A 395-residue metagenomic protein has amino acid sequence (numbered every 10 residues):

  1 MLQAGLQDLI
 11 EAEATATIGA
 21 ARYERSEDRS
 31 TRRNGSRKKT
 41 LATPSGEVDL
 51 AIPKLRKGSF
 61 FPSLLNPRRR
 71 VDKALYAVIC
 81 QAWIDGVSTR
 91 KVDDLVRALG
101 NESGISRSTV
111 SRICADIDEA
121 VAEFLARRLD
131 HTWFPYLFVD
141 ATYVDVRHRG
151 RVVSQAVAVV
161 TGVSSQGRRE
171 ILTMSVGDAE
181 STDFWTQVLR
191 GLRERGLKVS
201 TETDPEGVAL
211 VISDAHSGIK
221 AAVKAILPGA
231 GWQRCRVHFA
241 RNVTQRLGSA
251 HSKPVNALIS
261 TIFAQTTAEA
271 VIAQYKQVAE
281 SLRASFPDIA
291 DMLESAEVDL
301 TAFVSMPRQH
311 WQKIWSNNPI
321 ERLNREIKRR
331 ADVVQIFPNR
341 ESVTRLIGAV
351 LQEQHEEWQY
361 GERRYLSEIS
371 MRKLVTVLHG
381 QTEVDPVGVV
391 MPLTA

Functional and structural regions predicted by a protein language model:
M1-Q7, E11-E24, D28-G35: Subset of Sec-pathway N-terminal targeting signals
I10, K57, I79, V92 (+12 more regions): Mobile genetic element proteins and their domesticated derivatives, centered on retroelements and DNA transposons
E11-A12, A20, E202, T261-A395: Acidic/histidine-rich catalytic cores and adjacent linkers of DNA breakage/strand-transfer/modification proteins
A21, R29, V87-P135: Electropositive nucleic-acid engagement tracts
T31-D85, E102-S111, A115, T132 (+1 more regions): Basic, short loop/linker segments at the boundary and entry of helix-turn-helix/winged-helix-like folds
A51-R56, S63-R69, T109-I212, S217 (+3 more regions): RNase H-like nuclease fold core
F61, V243-I272, Q277: Metal-dependent DNA phosphodiester-chemistry modules and their immediately adjacent helices/loops in DNA-processing
P228-Q245: Inter-helix linker motif
